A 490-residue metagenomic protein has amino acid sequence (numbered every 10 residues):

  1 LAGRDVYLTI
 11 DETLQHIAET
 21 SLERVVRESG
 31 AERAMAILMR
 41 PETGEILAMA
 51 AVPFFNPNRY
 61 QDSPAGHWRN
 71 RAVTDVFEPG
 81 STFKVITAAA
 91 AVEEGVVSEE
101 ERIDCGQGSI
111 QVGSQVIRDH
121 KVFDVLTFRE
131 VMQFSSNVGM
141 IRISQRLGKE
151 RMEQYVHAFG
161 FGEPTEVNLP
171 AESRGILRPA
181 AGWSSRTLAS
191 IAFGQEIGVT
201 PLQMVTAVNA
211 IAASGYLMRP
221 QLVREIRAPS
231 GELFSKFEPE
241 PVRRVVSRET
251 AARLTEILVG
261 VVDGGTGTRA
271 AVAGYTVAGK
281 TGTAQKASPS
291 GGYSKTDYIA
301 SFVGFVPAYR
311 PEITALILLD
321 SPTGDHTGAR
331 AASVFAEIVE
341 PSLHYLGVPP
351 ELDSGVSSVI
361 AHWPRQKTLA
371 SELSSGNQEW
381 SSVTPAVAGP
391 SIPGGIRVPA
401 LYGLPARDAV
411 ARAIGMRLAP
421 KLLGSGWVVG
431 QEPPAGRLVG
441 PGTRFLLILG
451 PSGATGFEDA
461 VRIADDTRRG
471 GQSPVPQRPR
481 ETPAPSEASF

Functional and structural regions predicted by a protein language model:
L1, I10, A36, R40-S81 (+2 more regions): Beta-lactam-recognizing serine transpeptidase/beta-lactamase-like catalytic domain environment
L1-R33, F55-N58, S63-H67, F237-P241 (+2 more regions): Extracytoplasmic/periplasmic proteins that interact with beta-lactams or build/remodel peptidoglycan
D11, Q15, M204, T327-E340: Short, charged, low-complexity patches
L22, S136, V339: Short amphipathic alpha-helical/adjacent loop interface patches that line ligand and macromolecule-binding sites
G30, G95-V96, G160, G347 (+1 more regions): Glycine-centered loop/turn motif at secondary-structure junctions
G30-A34, D104, P220, L422 (+1 more regions): Short, small/polar residue-rich loop motifs at catalytic or cofactor-binding pockets
G274, P307, I317-D320, A329 (+1 more regions): Ligand-recognition elements built from short beta-strands and adjacent flexible loops
